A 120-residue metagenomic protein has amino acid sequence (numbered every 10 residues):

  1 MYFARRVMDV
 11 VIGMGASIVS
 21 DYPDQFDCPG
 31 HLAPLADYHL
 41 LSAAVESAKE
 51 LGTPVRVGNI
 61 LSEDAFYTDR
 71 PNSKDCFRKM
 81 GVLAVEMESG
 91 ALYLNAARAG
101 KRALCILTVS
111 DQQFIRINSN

Functional and structural regions predicted by a protein language model:
M1-N120: Glycine-rich phosphate- or other oxyanion-binding loops that anchor nucleotides, phosphorylated ligands
